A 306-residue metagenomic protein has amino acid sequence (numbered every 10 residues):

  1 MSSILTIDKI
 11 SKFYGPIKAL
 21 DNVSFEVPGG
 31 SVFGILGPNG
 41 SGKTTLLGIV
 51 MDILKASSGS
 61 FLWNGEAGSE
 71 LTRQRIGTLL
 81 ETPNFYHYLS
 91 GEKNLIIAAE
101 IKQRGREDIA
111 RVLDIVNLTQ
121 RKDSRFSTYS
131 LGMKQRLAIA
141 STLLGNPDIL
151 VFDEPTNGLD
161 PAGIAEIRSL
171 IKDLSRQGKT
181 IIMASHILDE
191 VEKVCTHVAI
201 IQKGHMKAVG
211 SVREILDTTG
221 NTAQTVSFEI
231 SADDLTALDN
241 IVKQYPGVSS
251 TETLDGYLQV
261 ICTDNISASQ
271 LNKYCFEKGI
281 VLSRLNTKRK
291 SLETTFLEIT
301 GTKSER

Functional and structural regions predicted by a protein language model:
M1-S11, T302-R306: ABC-family P-loop ATPase nucleotide-binding domain
L5, K12-M183, L188-A208: ABC transporter nucleotide-binding domains
K12, S250-T253, T287: Hydrophobic/anchoring residues in structured secondary elements
E66-A67, Q103, M206, A232-D233 (+2 more regions): Short, surface-exposed acidic/glycine-rich loop or hinge patches that mediate macromolecular interfaces
S169-C262: ABC transporter nucleotide-binding domain
T263-R306: C-terminal coupling/interaction segments
